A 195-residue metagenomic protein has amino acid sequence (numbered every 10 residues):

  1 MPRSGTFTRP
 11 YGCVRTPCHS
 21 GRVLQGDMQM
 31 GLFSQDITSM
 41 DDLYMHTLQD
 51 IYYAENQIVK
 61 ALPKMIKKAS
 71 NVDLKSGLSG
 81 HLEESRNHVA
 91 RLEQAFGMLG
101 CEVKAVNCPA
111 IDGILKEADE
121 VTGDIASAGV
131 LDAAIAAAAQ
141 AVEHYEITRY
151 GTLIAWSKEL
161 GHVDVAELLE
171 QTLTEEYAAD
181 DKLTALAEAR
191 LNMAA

Functional and structural regions predicted by a protein language model:
P2-T6: Extreme N-terminal basic, low-complexity initiation segments that serve as generic localization/processing leaders
C13-A195: Amphipathic alpha-helical hairpins
